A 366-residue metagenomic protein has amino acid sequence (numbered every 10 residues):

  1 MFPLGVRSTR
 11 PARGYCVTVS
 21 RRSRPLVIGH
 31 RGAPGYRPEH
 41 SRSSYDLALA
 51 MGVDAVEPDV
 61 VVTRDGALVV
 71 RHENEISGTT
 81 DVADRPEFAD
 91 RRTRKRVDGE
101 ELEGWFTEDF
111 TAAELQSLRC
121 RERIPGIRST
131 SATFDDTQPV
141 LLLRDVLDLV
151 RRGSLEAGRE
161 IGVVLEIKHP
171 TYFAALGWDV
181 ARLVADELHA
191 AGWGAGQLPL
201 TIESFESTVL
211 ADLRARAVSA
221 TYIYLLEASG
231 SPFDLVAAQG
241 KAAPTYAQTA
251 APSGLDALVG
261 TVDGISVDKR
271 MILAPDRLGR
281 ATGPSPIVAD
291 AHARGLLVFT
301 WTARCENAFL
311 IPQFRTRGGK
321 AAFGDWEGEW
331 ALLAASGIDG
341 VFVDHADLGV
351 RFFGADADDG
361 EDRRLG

Functional and structural regions predicted by a protein language model:
F2-G366: Phosphate-group recognition and catalysis centered on beta-loop-alpha active-site segments
